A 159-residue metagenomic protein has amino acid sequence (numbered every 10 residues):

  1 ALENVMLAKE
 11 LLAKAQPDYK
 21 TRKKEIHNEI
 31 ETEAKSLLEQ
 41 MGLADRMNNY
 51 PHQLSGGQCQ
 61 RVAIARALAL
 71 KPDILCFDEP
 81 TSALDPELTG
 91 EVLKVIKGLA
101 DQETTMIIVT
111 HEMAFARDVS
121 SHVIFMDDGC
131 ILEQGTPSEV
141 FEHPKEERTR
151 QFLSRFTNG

Functional and structural regions predicted by a protein language model:
M6, E10-K14, D18-D45: Conserved ABC ATPase "signature" region
N49-H52, L70, Q102: Conserved signature/switch motifs of ABC ATPase nucleotide-binding domains
I64: Hydrophobic anchor residue at the start of the ABC signature
L75-D78: Catalytic Walker B motif of ABC-type/P-loop ATPase nucleotide-binding domains
T110-H111: H-loop/switch region of ABC-family ATPase nucleotide-binding domains
A116-D118: A short, surface-exposed alpha-helical micro-motif characterized by mixed small hydrophobic and charged/polar residues
